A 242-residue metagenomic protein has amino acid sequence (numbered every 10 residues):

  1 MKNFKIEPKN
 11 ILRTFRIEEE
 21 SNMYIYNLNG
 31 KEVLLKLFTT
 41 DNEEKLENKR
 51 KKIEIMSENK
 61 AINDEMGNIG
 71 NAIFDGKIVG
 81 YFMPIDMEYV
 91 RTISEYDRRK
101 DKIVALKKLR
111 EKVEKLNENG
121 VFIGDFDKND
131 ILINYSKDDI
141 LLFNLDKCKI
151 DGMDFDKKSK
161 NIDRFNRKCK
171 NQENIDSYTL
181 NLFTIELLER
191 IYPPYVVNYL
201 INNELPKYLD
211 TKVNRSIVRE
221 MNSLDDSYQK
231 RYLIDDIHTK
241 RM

Functional and structural regions predicted by a protein language model:
M1-E44: ATP-binding glycine-rich phosphate-binding loop
M23-Y26, K108-L109, I131-I133, D139 (+1 more regions): Hydrophobic transmembrane helix bundles of membrane-integrated enzymes that assemble and modify cell-envelope
E32-K36, E65, F82, L142: Short hydrophobic-acidic sequence motifs that mark active-site Asp/Glu residues
T39-K60: The N-lobe alphaC helix and its flanking beta3-alphaC-beta4 segment of protein kinase-like domains, centered on
N63-A105: Conserved structural core of kinase catalytic domains
D101-K115: Conserved alphaE helix
V113-Y135: Catalytic-loop of the protein kinase fold
D139-R241: C-lobe/activation-segment region of protein kinase-like
